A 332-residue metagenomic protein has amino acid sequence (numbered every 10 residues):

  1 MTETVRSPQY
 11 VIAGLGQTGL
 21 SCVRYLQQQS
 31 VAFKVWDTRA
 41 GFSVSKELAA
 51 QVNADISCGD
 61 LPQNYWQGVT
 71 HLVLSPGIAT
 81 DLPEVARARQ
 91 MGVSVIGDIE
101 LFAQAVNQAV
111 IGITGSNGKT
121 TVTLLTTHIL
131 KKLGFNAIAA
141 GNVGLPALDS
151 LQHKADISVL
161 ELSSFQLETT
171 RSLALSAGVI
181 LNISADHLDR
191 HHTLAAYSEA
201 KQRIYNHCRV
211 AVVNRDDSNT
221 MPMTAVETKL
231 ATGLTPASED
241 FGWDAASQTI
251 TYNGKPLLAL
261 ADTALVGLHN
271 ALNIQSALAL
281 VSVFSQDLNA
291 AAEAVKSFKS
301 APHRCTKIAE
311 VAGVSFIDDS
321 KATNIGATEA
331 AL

Functional and structural regions predicted by a protein language model:
M1-G97, L101, A322: N-terminal leader/targeting and accessory segments in enzymes
T2-Q9, S21-Y25, Q29, N136 (+1 more regions): Nucleotide phosphate-binding/pyrophosphate-handling subdomain across enzymes that bind or process nucleotide phosphates
P8, Q28, Q63-Q67, P76-R215 (+1 more regions): Phosphate-binding loop of NTP-binding sites
L15, T38, S116, N142 (+1 more regions): Cofactor-binding loop segments of dinucleotide-utilizing enzymes, especially the Rossmann-like FAD- and NAD(P)+-binding
Q17, A79, N117-T121, A271 (+2 more regions): Residue-level detector of alpha-helix initiation sites
V35, V73-L74, I138-A139, V159 (+1 more regions): Short catalytic-loop micro-motif centered on adjacent basic/acidic residues
D37, G59-D60, I96-E100, N214-R215 (+3 more regions): Beta-strand->loop->alpha-helix junctions that form or flank phosphate-binding loops in nucleotide-handling enzymes
F241-L258, A301-A309: Acidic-glycine-rich active-site phosphate/pyrophosphate-binding loop
